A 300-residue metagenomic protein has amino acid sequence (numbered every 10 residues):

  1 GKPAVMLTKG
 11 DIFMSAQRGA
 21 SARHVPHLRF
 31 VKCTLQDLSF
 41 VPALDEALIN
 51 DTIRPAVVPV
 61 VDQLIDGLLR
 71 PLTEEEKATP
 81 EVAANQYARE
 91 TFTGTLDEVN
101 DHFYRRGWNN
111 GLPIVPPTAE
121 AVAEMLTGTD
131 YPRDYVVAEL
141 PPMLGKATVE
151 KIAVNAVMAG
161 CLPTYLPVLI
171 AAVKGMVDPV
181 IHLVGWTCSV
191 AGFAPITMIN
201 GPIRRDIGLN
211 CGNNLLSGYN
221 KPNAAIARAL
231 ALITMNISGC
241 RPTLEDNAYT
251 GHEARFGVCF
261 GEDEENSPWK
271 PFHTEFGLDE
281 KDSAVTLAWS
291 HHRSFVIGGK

Functional and structural regions predicted by a protein language model:
G1-K2, S21-V25, L278: Short, surface-exposed basic-aromatic patches at helix termini and helix-loop junctions that form
P3-T8: Short hydrophobic alpha-helical runs that function as membrane-insertion/retention elements
D11-I12, T34, I170: Conserved beta-strand edge residues that scaffold enzyme active sites
D11-P26: Active-site-proximal loop->helix
R29-P42: Long, charge-dense
S39-E75: A charged, well-structured terminal subsegment
T73-E76, A84-Q86: N-terminal accessory regions of nucleic-acid-interacting proteins
V82-K300: Non-transmembrane, aqueous-exposed alpha-helical and coiled segments at domain scale
